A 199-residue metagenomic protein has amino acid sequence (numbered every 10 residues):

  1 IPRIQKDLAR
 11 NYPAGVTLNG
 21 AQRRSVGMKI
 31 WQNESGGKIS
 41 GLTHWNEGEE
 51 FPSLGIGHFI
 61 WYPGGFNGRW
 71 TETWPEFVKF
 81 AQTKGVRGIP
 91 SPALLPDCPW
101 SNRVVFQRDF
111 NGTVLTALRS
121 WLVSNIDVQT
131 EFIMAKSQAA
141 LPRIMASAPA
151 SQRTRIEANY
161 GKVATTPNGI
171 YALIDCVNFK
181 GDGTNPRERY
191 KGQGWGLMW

Functional and structural regions predicted by a protein language model:
I1-W199: Cell-wall polysaccharide-cleaving catalytic domain and substrate-binding groove, primarily in peptidoglycan/chitin
